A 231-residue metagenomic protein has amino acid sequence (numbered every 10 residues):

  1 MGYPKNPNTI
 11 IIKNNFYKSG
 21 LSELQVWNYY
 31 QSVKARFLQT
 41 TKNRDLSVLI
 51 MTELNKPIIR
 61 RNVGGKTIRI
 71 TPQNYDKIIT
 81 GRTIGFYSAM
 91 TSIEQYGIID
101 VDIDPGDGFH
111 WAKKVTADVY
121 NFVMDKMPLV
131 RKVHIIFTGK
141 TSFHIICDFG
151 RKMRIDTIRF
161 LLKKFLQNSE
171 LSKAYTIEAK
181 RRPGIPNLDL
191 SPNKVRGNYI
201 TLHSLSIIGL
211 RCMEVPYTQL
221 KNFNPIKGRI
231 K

Functional and structural regions predicted by a protein language model:
M1-I98, I103-V115, A174-K231: DNA replication initiation on ssDNA origins
D76-F86, V119-K132: Phosphate-binding glycine-rich loops and adjacent basic patches that engage nucleotide phosphates, nucleic-acid
E94-V101, P128-T157, N198-L202: Histidine-centered divalent-metal-coordination microenvironment in nucleic-acid enzymes
H110-V130, I155-K173: Long, well-ordered alpha-helical scaffolding segments within enzyme catalytic domains, especially pronounced
